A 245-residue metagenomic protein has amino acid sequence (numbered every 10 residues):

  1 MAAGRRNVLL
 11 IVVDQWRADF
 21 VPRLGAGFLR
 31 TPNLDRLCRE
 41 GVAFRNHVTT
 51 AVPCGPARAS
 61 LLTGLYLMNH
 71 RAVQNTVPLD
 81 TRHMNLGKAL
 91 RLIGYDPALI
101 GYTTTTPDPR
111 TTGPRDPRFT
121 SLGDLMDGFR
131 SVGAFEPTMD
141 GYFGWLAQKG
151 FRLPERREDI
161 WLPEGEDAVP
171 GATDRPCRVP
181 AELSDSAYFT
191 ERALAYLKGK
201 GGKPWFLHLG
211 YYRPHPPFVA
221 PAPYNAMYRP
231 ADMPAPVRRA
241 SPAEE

Functional and structural regions predicted by a protein language model:
M1-E245: Formylglycine-dependent sulfatase
